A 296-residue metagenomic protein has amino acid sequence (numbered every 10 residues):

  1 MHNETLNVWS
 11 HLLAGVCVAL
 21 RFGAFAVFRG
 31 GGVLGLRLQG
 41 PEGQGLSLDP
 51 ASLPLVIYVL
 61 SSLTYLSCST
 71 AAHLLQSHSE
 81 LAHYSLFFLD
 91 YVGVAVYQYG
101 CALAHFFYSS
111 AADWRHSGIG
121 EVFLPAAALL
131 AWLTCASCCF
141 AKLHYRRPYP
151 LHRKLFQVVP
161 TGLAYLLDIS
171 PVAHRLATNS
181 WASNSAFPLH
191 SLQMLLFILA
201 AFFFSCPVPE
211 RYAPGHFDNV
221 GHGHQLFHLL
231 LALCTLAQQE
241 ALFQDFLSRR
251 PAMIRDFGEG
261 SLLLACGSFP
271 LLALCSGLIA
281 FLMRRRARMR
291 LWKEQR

Functional and structural regions predicted by a protein language model:
M1-R296: Multi-pass alpha-helical transmembrane bundles in non-GPCR membrane proteins that perform intramembrane catalysis
